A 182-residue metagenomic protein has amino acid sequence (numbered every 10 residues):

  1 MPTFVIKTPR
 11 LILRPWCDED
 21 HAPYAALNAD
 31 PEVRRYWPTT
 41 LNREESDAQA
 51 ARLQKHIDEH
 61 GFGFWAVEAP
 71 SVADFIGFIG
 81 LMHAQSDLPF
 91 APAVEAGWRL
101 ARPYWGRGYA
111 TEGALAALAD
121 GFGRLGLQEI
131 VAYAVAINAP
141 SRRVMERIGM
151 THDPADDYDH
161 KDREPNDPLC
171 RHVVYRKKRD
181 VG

Functional and structural regions predicted by a protein language model:
M1-R35, A66-G182: Acyl-donor (CoA/ACP) binding surface of acyl/acetyltransferases
H21, E32-L53, G63: Conserved GNAT-fold acetyl-CoA-binding loop/helix
H56-H60: Short loop/turn motifs at secondary-structure junctions and domain boundaries
